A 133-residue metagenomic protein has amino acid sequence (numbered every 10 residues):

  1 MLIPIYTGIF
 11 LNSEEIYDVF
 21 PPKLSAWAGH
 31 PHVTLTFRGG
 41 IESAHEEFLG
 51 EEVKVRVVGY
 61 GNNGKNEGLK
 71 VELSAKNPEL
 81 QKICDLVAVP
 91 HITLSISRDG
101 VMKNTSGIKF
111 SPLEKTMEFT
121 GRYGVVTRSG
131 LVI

Functional and structural regions predicted by a protein language model:
M1-I133: Histidine-dependent nucleotide/RNA phosphoesterase domain, centered on the 2H-phosphoesterase fold with its duplicated
